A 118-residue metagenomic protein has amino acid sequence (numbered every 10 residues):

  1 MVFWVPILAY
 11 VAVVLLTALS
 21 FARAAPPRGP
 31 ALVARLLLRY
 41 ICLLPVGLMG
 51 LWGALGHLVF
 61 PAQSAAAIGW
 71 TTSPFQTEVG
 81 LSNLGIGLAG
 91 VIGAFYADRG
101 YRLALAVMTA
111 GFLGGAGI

Functional and structural regions predicted by a protein language model:
M1-A18: Hydrophobic transmembrane alpha-helical segments in integral membrane proteins
A22-P27, L58-A65, I118: Juxtamembrane "helix-exit" motif on the non-cytosolic side of transmembrane helices
A25-I41, Y96-Y101: Membrane-interface helix-boundary motifs at transmembrane edges
L38-C42, A62-S73: Short juxtamembrane and helix-loop transition motifs at transmembrane-helix boundaries in membrane proteins
L43-V59, P74-V91: Core segments of alpha-helical transmembrane spans in multipass integral membrane proteins
A66, I86-D98: Membrane-helix boundary/interface segments in integral membrane proteins
I68-T72, D98-V107: Loop-to-transmembrane helix junctions at the membrane interface
S82-I86, L105-I118: Hydrophobic alpha-helical membrane segments
